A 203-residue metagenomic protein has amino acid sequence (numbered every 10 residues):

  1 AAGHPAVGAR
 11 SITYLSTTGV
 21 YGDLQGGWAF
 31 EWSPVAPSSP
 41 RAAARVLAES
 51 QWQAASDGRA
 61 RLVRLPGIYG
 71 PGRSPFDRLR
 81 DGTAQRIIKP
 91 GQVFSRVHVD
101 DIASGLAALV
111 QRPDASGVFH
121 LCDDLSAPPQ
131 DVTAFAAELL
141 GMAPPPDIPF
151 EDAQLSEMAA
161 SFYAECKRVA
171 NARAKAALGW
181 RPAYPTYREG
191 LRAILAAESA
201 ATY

Functional and structural regions predicted by a protein language model:
A2-P40: Conserved Rossmann-fold NAD(P)-dependent oxidoreductase catalytic core, especially the SDR/UDP-sugar
Q25-L62, I87: Catalytic helix-loop patch of NAD(P)-dependent Rossmann-fold dehydrogenases
I68-R78, I87-V110, G117: Substrate-positioning beta->alpha
L79-K89, L140-P146: A short C-terminal helix-loop "cap" of Rossmann-like NAD(P)-dependent dehydrogenase/epimerase domains
I102, L106, L121, V132 (+2 more regions): Non-catalytic, hydrophobic alpha-helical segments
G105-L106, R112-A159: Mid/C-terminal beta-alpha module of Rossmann-like enzyme folds, strongest in SDR-family dehydrogenases/epimerases
A134, A153-R181: Conserved C-terminal active-site "lid" loop/helix of NAD(P)H-dependent oxidoreductases that clamps the redox cofactor
P185-Y203: Amphipathic terminal alpha-helices
